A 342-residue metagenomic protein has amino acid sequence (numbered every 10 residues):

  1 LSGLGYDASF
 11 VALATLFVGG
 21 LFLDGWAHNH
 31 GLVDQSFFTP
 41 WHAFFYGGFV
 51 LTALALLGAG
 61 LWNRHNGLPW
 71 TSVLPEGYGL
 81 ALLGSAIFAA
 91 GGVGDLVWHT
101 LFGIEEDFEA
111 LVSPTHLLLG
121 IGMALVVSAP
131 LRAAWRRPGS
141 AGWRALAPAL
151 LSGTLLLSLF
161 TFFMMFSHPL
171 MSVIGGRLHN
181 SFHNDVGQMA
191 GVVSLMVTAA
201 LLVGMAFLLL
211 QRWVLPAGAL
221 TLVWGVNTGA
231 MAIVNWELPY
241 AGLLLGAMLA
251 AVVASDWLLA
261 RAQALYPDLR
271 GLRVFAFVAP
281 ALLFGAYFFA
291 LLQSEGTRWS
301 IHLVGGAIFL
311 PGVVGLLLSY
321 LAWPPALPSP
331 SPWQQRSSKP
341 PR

Functional and structural regions predicted by a protein language model:
L1-G5, R64-Y78, R136-P148, A264-L269 (+1 more regions): Membrane-interfacial, low-structure loops and terminal tails that flank and connect transmembrane helices in multi-pass
S2-A12, V33-L54, E76-L80, D107-G122 (+1 more regions): Membrane-entry segments of alpha-helical transmembrane domains in multi-pass membrane proteins
F10-G20, L80-L96, L119-S128, L146-P169 (+3 more regions): Alpha-helical transmembrane segments of multi-pass integral membrane proteins
L16, G84-G92, M248-S255, R270-L291 (+1 more regions): Hydrophobic alpha-helical membrane segments
F22-A43, V97-P114, F166-G187, V234-W236 (+1 more regions): Membrane-interface interhelical loops and short amphipathic "cap" helices that link adjacent transmembrane segments
A43-G60, L117-A133, G191-L208, G246-L259 (+1 more regions): Hydrophobic cores of alpha-helical transmembrane segments in multi-pass inner/ER membrane proteins, independent
T71-L83, G94-L151: Membrane-interface helix-loop-helix junctions at boundaries between adjacent transmembrane segments
N227-A254, E295-G306: Membrane-water interface signatures at transmembrane helix termini and the short loops that connect adjacent helices
